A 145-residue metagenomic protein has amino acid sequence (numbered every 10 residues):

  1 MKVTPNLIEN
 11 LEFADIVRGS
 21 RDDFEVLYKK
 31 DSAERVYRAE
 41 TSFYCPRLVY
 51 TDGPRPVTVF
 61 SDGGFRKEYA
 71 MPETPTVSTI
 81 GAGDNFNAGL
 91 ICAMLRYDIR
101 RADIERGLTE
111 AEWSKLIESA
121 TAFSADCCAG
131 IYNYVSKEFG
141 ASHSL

Functional and structural regions predicted by a protein language model:
V3, K29-L145: Conserved phosphate-binding/catalytic region of the ribokinase-like
L7-N10, T41: Structural alpha-helical scaffold elements that stabilize or flank donor/cofactor-binding regions in carbohydrate
L11-A14, C45: Core-facing hydrophobic residues within beta-strands of well-ordered domains
A14-R21: A short beta-strand/loop micro-motif in the catalytic core of glycosyltransferases that engages the nucleotide-sugar
R21-D22, D84: Alpha-helix N-cap/helix-start capping motif
E25: Nucleotide phosphate-binding site architecture
